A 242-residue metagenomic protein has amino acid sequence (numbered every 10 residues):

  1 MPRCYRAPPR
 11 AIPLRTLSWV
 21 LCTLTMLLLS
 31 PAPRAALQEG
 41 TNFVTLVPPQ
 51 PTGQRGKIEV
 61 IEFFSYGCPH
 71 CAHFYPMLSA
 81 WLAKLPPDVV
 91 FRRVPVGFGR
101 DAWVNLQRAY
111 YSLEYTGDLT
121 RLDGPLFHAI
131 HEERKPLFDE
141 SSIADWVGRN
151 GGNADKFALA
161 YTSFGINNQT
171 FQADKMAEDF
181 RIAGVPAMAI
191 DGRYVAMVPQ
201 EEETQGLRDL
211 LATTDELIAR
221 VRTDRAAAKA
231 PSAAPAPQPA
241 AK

Functional and structural regions predicted by a protein language model:
P2-A7, A11-D101, E216-K242: Extracytoplasmic thiol/disulfide redox context detector
S30, D139, T162-S163: Polar helix-capping/helix-linker motif
K57-F63, L106-Q107, M197-V198: Acidic/histidine-rich, surface-exposed loop or edge segments in extracytoplasmic proteins
Y66-H70, G97-D101, A129-E133, G165-I166 (+1 more regions): Solvent-exposed loop/turn segments at secondary-structure junctions within structured extracellular/periplasmic domains
G67, L78, L82-P86, L113-G117 (+6 more regions): Sec/Tat-exported extracytoplasmic proteins
Y75-L82, W103-Y110, D123, E140 (+4 more regions): Extracytoplasmic/secreted envelope proteins and their assembly/folding machinery, especially bacterial periplasmic
L85-Y115, R121-V147: Structural microenvironment flanking redox-active thiols in thiol-disulfide oxidoreductases
R149-K242: C-terminal cap of thioredoxin/glutaredoxin-like
